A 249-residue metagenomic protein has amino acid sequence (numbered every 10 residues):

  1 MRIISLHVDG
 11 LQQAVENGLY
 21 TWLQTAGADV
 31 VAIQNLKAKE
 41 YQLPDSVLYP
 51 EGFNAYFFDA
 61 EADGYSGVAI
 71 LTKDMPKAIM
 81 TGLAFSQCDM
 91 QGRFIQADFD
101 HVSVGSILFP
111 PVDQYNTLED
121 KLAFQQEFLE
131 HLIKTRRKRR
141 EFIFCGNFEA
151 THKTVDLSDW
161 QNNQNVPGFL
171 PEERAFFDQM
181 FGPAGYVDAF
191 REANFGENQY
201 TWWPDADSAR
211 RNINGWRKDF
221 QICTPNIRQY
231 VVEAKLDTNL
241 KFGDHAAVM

Functional and structural regions predicted by a protein language model:
M1-D9, H101-Q114, C145: Active-site-proximal beta-strand elements of phosphoester/diester hydrolases
V8, L36, F148, A246: Active-site metal-binding loops of divalent metal-dependent hydrolases
Q12-Q24: Short, acidic/polar
G27-V30, E51-N54, Q126-N214, K218: Metal-dependent phosphoesterases centered on the DNase I-like endonuclease/exonuclease/phosphatase
N35-K39, P44-V112: Structured beta-strand-rich core segments of catalytic domains in phosphoester-bond hydrolases
D63-A78, E197, A209-Q229: Conserved beta strand-loop-helix elements of the APE1-like EEP
A84-F85, F109-Q125, N162-V166: Surface-exposed cleft-lining segments at the edges of enzyme active sites
K235-M249: Surface polyanion/phosphate-binding segment centered on an Asp-His-Pro turn
